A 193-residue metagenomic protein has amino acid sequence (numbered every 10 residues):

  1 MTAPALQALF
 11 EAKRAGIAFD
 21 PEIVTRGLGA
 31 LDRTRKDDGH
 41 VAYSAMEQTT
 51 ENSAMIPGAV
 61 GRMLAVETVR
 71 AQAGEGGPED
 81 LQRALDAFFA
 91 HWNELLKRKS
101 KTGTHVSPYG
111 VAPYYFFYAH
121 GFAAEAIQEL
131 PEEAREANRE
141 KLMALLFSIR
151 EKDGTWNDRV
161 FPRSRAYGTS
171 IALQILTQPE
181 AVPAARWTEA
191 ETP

Functional and structural regions predicted by a protein language model:
M1-V24, R33-K141, D158-T188: An alpha-helical repeat/solenoid feature that recognizes helix-turn-helix modules
G27: Catalytic-core signature of thiol
E136-D153: Short glycine/proline-rich, acidic loop/turn segments that cap or connect secondary-structure elements
A190-P193: Short, solvent-exposed mixed-charge patches
